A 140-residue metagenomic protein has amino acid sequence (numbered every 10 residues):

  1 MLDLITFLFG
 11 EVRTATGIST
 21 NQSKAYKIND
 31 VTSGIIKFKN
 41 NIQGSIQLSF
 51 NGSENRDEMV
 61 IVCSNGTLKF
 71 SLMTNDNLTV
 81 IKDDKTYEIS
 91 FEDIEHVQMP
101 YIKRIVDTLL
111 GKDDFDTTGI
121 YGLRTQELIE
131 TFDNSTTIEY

Functional and structural regions predicted by a protein language model:
M1-L2, Q98-V106, I129-E130: A general structural signal for well-ordered alpha-helical segments in protein cores
M1-Q43, S49-E54, I120: Rossmann-like dinucleotide-binding domain that binds NAD(P)(H)
K39, I105-Y140: C-terminal helix-rich "cap/oligomerization" subdomain common to oxidoreductases
K39-Q43, N65, D84: Glycine-centered tight beta-turn/hairpin loop motif at sheet-sheet or coil-to-beta transitions
M59, N75-D83: Short polybasic amphipathic segments
G66-S71: Broad, structure-driven detector of short, well-ordered beta-strand segments within folded domains
Y87-E92, I138-Y140: Generic detection of short hydrophobic beta-strand segments and adjacent strand-loop junctions
F91-K103, T117: Active-site loop of classical SDR/Rossmann-like NAD(P)-dependent oxidoreductases, centered on the catalytic Tyr-X3-Lys
